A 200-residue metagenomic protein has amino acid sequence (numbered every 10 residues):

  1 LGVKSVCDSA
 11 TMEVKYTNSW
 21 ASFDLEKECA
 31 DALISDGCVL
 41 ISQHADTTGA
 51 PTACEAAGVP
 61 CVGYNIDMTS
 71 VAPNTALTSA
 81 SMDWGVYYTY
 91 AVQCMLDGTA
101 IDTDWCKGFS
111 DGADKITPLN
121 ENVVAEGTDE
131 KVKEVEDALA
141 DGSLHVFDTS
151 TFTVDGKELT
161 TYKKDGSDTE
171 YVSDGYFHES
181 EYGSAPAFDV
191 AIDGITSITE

Functional and structural regions predicted by a protein language model:
L1-E200: A residue-level marker of the well-folded mature domains of exported/periplasmic proteins
